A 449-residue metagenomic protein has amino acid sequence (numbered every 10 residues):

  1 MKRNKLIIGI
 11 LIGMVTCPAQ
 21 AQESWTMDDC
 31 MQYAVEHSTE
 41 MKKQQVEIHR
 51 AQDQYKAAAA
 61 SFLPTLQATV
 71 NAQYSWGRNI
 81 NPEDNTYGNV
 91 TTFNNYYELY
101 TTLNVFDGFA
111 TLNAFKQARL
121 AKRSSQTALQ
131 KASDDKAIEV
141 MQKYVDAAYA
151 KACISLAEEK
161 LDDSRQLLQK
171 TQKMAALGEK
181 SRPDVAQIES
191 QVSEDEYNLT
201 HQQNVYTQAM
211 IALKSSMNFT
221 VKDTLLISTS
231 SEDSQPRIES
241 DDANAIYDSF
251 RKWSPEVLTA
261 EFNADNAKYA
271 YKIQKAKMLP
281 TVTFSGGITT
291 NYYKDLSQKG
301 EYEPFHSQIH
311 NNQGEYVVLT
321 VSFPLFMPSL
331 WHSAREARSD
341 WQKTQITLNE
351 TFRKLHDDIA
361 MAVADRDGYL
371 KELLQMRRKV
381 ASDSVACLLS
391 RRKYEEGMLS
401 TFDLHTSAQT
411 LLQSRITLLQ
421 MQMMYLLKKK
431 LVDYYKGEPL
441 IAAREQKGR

Functional and structural regions predicted by a protein language model:
M1-D28, S38: Bacterial Sec-dependent N-terminal signal peptides
A21-N71, G77, V221, I227-A270 (+3 more regions): Bacterial Sec-pathway N-terminal export signals of envelope proteins
Q22-K143, V282, G286, S329-W331 (+1 more regions): Short flexible linkers and secondary-structure junctions
K42-V46, A59-A60, T91, V105-S133 (+5 more regions): Sec/SRP-type N-terminal targeting helices
D53, D135-R251, D365, Y369 (+2 more regions): Periplasmic alpha-helical coiled-coil/stalk elements that build and connect Gram-negative outer-membrane
T69-L103, S230-I238, K272, S285-F323 (+1 more regions): Small/polar, glycine/serine/threonine/aspartate-rich low-complexity segments that form flexible
A175-E179, Y394-M398, Y435: A short glycine-centered flexible hinge/capping loop motif at secondary-structure junctions
T417-R449: Acidic, low-complexity, intrinsically disordered peripheral segments
